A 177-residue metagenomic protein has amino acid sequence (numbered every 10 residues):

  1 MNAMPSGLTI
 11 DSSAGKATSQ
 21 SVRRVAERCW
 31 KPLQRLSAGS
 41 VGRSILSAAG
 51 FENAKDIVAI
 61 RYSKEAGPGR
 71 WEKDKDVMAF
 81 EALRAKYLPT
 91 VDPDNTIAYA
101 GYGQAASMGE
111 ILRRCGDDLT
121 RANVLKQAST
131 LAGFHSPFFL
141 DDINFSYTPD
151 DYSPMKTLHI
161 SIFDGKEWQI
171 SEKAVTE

Functional and structural regions predicted by a protein language model:
M1-E177: Extracytosolic ligand-binding ectodomains
